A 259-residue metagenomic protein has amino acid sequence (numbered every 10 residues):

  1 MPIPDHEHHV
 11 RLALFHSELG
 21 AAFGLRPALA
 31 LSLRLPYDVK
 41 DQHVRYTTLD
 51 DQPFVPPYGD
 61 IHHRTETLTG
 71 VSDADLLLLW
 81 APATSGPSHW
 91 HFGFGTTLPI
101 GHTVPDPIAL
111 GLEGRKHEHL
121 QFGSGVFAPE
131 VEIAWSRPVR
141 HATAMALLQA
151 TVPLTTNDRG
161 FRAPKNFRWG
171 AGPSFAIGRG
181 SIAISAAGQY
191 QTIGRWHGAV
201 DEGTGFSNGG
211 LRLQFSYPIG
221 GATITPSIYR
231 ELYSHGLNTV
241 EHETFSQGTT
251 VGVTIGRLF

Functional and structural regions predicted by a protein language model:
M1, T151, T156-F259: Outer membrane beta-barrel transmembrane domains
M1-F92, T96-L98, E113-A134, A176 (+5 more regions): Transmembrane beta-barrel domains of Gram-negative outer membranes and organellar outer membranes
V39-R45, T84, L98-D106, V139-M145 (+3 more regions): Gram-negative outer-membrane beta-barrel proteins
L76-L78, A144, R257: Acidic/proline-rich low-complexity IDRs
A109-G111, S136, P164: C-terminal outer-membrane beta-barrel translocator/porin domains of Gram-negative envelope proteins and their
